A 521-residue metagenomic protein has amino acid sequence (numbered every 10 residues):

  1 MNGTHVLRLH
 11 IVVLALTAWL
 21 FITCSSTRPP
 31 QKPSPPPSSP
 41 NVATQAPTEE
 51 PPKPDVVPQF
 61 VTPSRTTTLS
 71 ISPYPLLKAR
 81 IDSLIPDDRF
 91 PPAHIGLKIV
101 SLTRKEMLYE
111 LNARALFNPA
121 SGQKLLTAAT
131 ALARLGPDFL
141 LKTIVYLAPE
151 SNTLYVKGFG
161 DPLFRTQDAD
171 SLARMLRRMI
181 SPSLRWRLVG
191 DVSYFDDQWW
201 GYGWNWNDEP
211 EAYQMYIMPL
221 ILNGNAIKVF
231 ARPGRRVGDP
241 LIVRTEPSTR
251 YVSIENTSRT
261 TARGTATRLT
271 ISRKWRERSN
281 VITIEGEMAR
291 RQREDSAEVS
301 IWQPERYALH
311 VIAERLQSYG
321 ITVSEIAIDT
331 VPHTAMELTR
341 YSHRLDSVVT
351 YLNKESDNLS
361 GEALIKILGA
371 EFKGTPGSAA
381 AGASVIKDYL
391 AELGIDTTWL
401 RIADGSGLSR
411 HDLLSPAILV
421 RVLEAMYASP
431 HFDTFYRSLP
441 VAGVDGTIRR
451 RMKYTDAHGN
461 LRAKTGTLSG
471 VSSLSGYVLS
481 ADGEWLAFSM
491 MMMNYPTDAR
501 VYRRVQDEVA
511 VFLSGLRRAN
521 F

Functional and structural regions predicted by a protein language model:
N2-I11: Bacterial N-terminal signal peptides that target proteins for export
L20-T23: C-terminal motif of bacterial Sec signal peptides marking the signal peptidase cleavage site
R28, K32-I85, R134-T397, F512-N520: Conserved serine DD-peptidase/penicillin-binding transpeptidase domain and beta-lactam-recognizing active-site
D87-L111, I328: A short, well-structured edge-of-sheet supersecondary motif
G96-V100, L108-E110, T127, Y146 (+7 more regions): Soluble periplasmic/extracytoplasmic beta-strand elements of cell-envelope proteins
K105, K124-A131, L188, L220 (+5 more regions): Residue-level preference for non-acidic, small/hydrophobic
L108-E110, H343, E355, I365-F521: Small-residue-rich helix-loop
E110-T130, R134: Short active-site loop at a secondary-structure junction that contains or immediately precedes the catalytic residue(s)
